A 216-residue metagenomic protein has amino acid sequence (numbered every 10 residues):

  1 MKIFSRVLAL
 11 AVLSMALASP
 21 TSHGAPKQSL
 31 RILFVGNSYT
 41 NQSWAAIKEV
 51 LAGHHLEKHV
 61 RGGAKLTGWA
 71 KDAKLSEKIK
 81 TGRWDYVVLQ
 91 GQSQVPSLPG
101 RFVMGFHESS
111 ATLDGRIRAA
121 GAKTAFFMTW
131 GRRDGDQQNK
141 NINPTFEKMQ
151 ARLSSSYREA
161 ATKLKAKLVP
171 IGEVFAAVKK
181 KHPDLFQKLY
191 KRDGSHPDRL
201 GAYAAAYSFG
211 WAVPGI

Functional and structural regions predicted by a protein language model:
M1-A9: Bacterial N-terminal signal peptides that target proteins for export
L8-A18: Bacterial N-terminal signal peptides
S19-A25: Signal peptide processing junction and immediate N-terminal pro/mature segment of secreted/exported proteins
A25-V60, E77-K80: Serine-esterase "nucleophile elbow" of acetyl-processing enzymes
V50, S208-I216: Active-site catalytic microenvironments for nucleophilic, acid-base chemistry
E57-K71, S97-R101: Acidic/histidine-rich helix-loop elements that form or flank divalent-metal/phosphate-binding sites at the catalytic
S76-S195, R199, G210-W211: Alpha-helical cap/lid subdomain in secreted, periplasmic, or secretory-pathway luminal O-acyl-processing enzymes
